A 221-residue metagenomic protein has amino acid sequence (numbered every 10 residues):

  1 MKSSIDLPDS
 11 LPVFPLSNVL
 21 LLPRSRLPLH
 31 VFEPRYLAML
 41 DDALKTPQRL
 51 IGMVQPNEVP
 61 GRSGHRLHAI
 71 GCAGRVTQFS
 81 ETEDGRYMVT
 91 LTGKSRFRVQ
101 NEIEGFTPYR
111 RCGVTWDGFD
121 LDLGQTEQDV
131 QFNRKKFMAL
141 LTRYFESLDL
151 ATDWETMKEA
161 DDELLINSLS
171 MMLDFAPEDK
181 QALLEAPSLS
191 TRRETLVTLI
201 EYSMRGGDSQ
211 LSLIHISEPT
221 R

Functional and structural regions predicted by a protein language model:
M1-L213, S217: N-terminal low-complexity, acidic/polar interaction/targeting segments
T220: Ser/Thr-centric signal marking residues that sit in or immediately flank functional binding/regulatory motifs
